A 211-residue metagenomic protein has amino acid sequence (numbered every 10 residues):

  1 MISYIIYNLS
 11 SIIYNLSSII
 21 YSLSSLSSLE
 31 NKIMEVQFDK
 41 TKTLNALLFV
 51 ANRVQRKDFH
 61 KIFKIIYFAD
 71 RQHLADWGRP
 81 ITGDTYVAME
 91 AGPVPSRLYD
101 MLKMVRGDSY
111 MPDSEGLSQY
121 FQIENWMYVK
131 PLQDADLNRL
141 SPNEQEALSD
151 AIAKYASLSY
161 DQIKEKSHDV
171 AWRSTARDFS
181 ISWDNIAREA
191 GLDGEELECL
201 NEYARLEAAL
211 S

Functional and structural regions predicted by a protein language model:
I5-Y7, Y14, S18-S211: Domain-edge interaction signal
